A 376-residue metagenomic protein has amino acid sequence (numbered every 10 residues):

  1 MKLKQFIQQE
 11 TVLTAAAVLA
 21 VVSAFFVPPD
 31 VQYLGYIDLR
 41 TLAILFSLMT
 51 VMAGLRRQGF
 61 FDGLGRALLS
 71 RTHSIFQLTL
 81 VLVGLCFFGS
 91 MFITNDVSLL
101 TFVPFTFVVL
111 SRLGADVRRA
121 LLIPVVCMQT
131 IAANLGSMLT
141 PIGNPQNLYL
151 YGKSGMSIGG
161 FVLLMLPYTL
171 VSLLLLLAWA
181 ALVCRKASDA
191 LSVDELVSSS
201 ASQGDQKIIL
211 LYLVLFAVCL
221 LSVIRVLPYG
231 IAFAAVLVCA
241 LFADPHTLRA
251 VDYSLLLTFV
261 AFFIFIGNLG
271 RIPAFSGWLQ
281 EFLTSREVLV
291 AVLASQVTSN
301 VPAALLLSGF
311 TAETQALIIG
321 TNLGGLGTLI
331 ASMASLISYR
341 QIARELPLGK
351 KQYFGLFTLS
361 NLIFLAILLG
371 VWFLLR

Functional and structural regions predicted by a protein language model:
K2, L174-V236: Long, contiguous bundles of hydrophobic transmembrane helices that form the permeation core of multi-pass
K2-Q9, D30-T41, M156-Y168, A201-Q206 (+5 more regions): Interfacial loop-to-helix junctions that mark the boundaries of transmembrane helices in multi-pass membrane
Q9-V12, L39, R66-L80, L121-I131 (+3 more regions): Cytoplasmic-side transmembrane-helix entry/capping segments in multi-pass membrane proteins
Y36, Q58, D62-G65, V214-A312: Transmembrane helical segments that form the transport core of multi-pass membrane transport proteins
L39-T41, S70-V83, L113-V125, Q206-L210 (+2 more regions): Membrane-interfacial loop-to-helix junctions in multi-pass transporters
F76-V81, G114-M128, M156-L166, E313-G325 (+1 more regions): Membrane-interface alpha-helices at helix entry/exit sites of multi-pass transporters
F88-M138, Y149, L305-I319, P347 (+2 more regions): Hydrophobic transmembrane alpha-helices that form the pore/transport pathway of multi-pass ion and small-solute
I123, G159-Q203, L336-R376: Juxtamembrane and boundary regions of transmembrane helices in multi-pass small-molecule transporters and channels
